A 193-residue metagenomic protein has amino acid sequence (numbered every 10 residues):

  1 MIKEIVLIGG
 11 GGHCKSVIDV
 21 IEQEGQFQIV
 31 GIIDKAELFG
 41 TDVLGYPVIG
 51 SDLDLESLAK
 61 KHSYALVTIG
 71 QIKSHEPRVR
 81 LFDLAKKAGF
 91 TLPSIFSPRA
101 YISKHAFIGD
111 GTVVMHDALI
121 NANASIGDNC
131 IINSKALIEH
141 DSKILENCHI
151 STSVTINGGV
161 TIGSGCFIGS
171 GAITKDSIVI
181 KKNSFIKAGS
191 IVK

Functional and structural regions predicted by a protein language model:
M1-T68: A solvent-exposed beta-alpha-beta segment
S16, E76, S103: Residues that form or flank phosphate/diphosphate-binding pockets in enzymes that use nucleotide phosphates
I18-V20, R78-L81, I126: Short amphipathic alpha-helical segments
G31, P47, P93-S94, A100: Structural signal for short hydrophobic segments within the conserved structured cores of catalytic domains across
P47-G50, D83-L84, G111-V113: Short, hinge-like loop/turn segments at secondary-structure boundaries
L55, Q71-H75, R99-Y101: A short acidic, glycine/proline-enriched capping/turn motif at secondary-structure boundaries, especially helix N-cap
V67-I95: Glycine/small-residue-rich loop that forms an oxyanion/phosphate-binding "nest" at active or ligand-binding sites
S94-K193: Structural signal for interior beta-strand "rungs" in well-ordered beta-sheet cores of soluble enzyme domains
